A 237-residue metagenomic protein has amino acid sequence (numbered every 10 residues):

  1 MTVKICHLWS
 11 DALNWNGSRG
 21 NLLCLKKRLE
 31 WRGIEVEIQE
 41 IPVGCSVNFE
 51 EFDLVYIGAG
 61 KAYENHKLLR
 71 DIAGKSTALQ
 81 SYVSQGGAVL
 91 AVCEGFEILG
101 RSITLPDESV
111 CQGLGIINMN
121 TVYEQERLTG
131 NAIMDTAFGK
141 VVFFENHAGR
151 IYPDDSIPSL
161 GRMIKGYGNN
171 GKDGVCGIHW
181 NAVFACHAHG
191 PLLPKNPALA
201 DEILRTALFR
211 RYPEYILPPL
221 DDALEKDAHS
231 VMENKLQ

Functional and structural regions predicted by a protein language model:
M1-S81, P194-Q237: N-terminal beta1-alpha1 cap of cysteine-dependent amidohydrolase-like domains
H7, Y123-Q237: Amide-donor transfer/coupling interface in amidating biosynthetic enzymes
W9, V92-E94, I117, H147 (+1 more regions): A secondary-structure boundary/capping signal
D11, G44, N120-V122, G149: Short, solvent-exposed coil/turn elements at secondary-structure transition points
L54-G58, L90, A185-H187: Structural motif
K61-F138: Cysteine-nucleophile active-site neighborhood
